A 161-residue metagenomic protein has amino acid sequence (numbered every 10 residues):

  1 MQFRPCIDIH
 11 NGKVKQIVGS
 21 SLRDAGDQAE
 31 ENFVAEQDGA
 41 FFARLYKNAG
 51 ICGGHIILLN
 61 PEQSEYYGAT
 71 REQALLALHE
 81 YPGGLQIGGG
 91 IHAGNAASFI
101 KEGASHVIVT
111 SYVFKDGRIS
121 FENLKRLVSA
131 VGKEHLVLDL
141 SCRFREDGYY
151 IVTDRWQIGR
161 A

Functional and structural regions predicted by a protein language model:
F3-I9, G54-I56, G83-G89, V107-V109 (+1 more regions): Hydrophobic faces of well-ordered beta-strands that scaffold small-molecule active sites in alpha/beta enzyme cores
H10, Q16-A25, I100-R160: Conserved anion-binding
S20-R44: Short catalytic helix/loop segments, enriched in acidic residues and glycine and frequently bearing histidine
L45-A49, A77, F99-I100, L127: Generic structural signal for hydrophobic
N48-I51, P82, A104, K133: A structural motif
G53-E72, S111-R118: Glycine-rich, proline-tolerant flexible connector loops at the mouths of alpha/beta enzymes
S64-Q86, L124-L140: Alpha-helix-loop-beta-strand connector modules within alpha/beta enzyme cores
Q73, E80-H106: Catalytic cores of alpha/beta
